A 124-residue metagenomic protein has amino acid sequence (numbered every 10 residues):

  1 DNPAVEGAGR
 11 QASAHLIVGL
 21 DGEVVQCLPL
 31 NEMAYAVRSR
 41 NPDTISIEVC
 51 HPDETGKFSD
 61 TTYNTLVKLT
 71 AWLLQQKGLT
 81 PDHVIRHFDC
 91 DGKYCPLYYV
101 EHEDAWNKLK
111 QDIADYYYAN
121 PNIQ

Functional and structural regions predicted by a protein language model:
D1-T80: Active-site-adjacent loop/helix surface patches within enzyme catalytic domains that shape the substrate-binding cleft
P52-Q124: Basic/polar, cationic surfaces and motifs that engage anionic cell-wall and phosphate/carboxylate ligands
